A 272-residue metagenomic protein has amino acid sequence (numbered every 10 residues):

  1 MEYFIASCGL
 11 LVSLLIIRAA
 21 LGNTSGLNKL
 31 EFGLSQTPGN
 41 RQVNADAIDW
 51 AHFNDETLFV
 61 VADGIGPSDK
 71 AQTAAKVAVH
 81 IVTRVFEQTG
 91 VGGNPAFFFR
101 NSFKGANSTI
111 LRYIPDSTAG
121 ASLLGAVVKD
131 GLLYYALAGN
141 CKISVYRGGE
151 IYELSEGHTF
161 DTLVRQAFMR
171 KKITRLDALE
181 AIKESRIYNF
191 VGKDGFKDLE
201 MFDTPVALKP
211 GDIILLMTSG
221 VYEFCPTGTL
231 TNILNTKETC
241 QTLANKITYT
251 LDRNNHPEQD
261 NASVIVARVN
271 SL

Functional and structural regions predicted by a protein language model:
M1-L272: PP2C/PPM-type serine/threonine phosphatase catalytic domain
